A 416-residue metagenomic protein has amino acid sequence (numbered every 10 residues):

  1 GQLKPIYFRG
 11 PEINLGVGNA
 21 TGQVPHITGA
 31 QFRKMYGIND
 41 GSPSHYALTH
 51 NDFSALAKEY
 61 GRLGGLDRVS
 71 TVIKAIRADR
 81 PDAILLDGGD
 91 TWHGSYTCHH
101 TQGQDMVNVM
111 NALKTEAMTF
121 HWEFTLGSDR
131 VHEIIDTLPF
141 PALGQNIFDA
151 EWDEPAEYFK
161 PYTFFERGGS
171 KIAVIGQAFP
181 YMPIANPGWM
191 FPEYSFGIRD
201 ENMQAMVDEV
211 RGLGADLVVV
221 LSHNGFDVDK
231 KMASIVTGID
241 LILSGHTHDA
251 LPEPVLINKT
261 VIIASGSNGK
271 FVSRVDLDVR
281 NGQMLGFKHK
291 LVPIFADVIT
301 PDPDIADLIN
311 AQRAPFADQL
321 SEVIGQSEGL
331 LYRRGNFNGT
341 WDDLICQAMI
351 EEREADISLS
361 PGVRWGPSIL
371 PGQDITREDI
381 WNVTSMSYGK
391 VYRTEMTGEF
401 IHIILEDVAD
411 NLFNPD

Functional and structural regions predicted by a protein language model:
G1-T300, D304-D307, N336-A348, S358 (+1 more regions): Acidic, metal/ion-coordinating pockets
G94-T97, S368-I369, Y392: A generic structural signal for short coil/turn motifs at secondary-structure boundaries
D149-W152, D240, I263-A264, P315-F316 (+2 more regions): Intrinsically disordered, low-complexity segments enriched in polar/charged residues with Gly/Pro, especially when
K259, E328-R333, M386-Y388: Flexible glycine/proline-enriched surface loops and loop-helix/loop-strand junctions
K288-K290, I324-S327, R393: Short amphipathic
I299-E378, F413-P415: Hard-cation-handling environments
P371-P415: C-terminal catalytic subdomain
